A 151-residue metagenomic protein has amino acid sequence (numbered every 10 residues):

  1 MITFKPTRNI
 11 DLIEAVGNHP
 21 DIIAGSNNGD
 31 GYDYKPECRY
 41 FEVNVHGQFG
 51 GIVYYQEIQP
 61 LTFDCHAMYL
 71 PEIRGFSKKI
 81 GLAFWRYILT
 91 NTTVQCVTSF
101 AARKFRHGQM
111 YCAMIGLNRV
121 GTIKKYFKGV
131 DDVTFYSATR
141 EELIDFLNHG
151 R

Functional and structural regions predicted by a protein language model:
M1-N28: Short amphipathic alpha-helix that is part of the acyltransferase structural core
M1-R8, E141-R151: Conserved N-terminal entry element of GNAT/NAT acetyltransferase domains
G29-C38, V53-L61: A conserved beta-strand-loop-helix scaffold within acyl/acetyltransferase catalytic domains
C38-G51: Conserved beta-hairpin
P60-E72, F100: Conserved acetyl-CoA binding element of GNAT-fold acetyltransferases
R74-T90, M110, M114: Conserved acetyl-CoA-binding loop-helix of GNAT-fold acetyltransferases
T98-M110, Y126-F127: Conserved beta-strand-loop-alpha-helix junction that forms the acyl-donor binding cleft
F100, N118-T134: Conserved catalytic-core motifs of GNAT/GCN5-like acyltransferases
